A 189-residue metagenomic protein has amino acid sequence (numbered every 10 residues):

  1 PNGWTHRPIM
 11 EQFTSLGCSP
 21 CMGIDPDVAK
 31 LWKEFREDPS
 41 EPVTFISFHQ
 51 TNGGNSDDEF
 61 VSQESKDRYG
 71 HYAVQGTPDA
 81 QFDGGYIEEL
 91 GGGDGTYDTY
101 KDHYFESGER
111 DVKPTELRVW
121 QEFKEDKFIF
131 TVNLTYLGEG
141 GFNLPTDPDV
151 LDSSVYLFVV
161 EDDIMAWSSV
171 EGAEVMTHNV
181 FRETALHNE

Functional and structural regions predicted by a protein language model:
N2-Q50: Local sequence-structure signature of Cys/Sec-based thiol-disulfide redox active-site neighborhoods
E41-E189: Short, conserved sequence motifs used for protein processing/export or organelle targeting and for catalysis
